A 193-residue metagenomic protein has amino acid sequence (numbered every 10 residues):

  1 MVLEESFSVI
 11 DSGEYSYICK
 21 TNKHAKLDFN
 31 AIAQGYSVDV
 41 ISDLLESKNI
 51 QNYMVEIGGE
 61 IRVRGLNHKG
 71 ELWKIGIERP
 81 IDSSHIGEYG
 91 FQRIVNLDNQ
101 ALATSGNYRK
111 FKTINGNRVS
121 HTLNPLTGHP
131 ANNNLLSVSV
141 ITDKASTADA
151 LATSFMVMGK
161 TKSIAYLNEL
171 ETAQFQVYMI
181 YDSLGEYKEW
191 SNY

Functional and structural regions predicted by a protein language model:
M1-Y193: Mature catalytic core of soluble alpha/beta enzymes
